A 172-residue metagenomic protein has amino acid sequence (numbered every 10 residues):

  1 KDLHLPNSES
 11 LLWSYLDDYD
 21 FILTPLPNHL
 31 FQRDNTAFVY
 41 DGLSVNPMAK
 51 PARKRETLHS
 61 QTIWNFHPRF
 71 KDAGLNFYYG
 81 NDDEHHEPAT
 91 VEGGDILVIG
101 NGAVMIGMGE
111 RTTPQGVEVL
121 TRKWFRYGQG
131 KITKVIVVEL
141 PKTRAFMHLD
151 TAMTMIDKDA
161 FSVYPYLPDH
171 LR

Functional and structural regions predicted by a protein language model:
K1-R172: The feature marks the mature, well-folded catalytic cores of soluble enzymes
